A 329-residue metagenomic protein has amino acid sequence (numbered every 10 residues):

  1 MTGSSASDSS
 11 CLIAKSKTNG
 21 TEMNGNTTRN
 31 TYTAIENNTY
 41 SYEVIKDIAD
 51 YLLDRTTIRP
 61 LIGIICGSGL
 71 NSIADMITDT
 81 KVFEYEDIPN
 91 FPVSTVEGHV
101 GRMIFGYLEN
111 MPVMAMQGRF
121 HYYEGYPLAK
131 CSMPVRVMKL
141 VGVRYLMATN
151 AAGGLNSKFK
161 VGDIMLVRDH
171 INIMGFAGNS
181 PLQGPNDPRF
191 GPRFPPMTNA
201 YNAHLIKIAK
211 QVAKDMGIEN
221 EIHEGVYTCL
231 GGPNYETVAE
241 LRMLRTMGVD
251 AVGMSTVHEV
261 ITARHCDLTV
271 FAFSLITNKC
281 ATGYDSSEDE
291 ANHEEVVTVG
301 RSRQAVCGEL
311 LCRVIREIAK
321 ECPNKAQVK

Functional and structural regions predicted by a protein language model:
T2-M197: Metabolite-binding pocket within alpha/beta catalytic cores that recognizes anionic/polar moieties
Y40-D47, T57, S68, Y126-M133 (+10 more regions): Conserved active-site and cofactor/substrate-binding residues in soluble primary-metabolism enzymes
Y51, R55, H204, I208-E219 (+2 more regions): Generic non-transmembrane alpha-helical segments
P60-I64, F105, M111-A115, R144-M147 (+7 more regions): Structural motif
P196-M243: Active-site rim beta-loop-alpha module in soluble metabolic enzymes
N234-T282: A C-terminal functional module that forms or caps the active site or interfaces directly with catalytic machinery
A281-K329: His/Asp/Glu-rich mid-to-C-terminal helical/loop segments that flank catalytic regions of hydrolases
